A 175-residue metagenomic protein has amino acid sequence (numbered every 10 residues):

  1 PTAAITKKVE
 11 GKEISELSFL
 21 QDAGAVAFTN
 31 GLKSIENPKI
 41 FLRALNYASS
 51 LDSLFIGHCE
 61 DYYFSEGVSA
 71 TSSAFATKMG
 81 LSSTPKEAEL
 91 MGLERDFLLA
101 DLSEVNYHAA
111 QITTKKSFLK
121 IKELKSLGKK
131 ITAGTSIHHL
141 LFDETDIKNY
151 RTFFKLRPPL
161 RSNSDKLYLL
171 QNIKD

Functional and structural regions predicted by a protein language model:
P1-K12: Metal-cofactor-binding active-site regions of metalloenzymes
K12-D175: Histidine/acidic residue-rich metal-binding segments in metalloenzymes
